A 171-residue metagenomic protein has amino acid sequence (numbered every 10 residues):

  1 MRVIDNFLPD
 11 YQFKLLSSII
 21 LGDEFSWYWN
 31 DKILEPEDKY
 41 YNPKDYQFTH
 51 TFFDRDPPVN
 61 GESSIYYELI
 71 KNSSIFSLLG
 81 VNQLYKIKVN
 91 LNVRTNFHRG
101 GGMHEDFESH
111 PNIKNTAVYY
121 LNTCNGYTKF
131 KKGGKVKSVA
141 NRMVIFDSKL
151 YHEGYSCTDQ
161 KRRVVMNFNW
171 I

Functional and structural regions predicted by a protein language model:
M1-N82: Non-heme Fe(II)/2-oxoglutarate
L78-F97: A short glycine-rich, His/Asp/Glu-containing loop-to-beta-strand
L91-V93, L121, W170: Short beta-strand segments enriched in hydrophobic/aromatic residues within well-folded beta-rich domains
F97-M103, N112-K114, Y120-V139: A short beta-strand-loop-beta hairpin characteristic of the jelly-roll/cupin
G102-D106, Y151-D159: Short beta-strand His + acidic residue motifs that chelate non-heme Fe in jelly-roll/DSBH and cupin folds
A117-V118, Q160-I171: A short hydrophobic beta-strand segment most commonly corresponding to one strand of the jelly-roll/cupin
V136-E153: Conserved metal-binding segment of the jelly-roll/cupin
